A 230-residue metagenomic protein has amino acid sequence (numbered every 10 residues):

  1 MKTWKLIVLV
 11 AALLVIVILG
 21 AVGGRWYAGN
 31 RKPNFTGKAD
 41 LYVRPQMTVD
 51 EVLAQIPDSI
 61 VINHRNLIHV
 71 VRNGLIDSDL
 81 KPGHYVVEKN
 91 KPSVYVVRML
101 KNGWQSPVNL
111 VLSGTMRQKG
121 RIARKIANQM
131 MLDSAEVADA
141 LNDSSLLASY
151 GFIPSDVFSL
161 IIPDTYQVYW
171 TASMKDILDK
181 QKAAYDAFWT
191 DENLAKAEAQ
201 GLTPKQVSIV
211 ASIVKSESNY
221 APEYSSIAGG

Functional and structural regions predicted by a protein language model:
M1-G230: Conserved catalytic or metal-liganding residues and their short signature motifs at active sites of enzymes
